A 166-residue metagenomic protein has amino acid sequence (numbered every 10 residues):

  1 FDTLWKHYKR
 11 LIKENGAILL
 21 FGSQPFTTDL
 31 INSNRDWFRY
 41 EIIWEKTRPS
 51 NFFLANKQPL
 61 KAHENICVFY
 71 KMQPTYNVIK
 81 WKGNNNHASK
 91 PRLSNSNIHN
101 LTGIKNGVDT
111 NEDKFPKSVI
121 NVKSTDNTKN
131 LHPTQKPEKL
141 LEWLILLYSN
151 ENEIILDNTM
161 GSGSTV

Functional and structural regions predicted by a protein language model:
F1-V166: Core catalytic lobe of class I
